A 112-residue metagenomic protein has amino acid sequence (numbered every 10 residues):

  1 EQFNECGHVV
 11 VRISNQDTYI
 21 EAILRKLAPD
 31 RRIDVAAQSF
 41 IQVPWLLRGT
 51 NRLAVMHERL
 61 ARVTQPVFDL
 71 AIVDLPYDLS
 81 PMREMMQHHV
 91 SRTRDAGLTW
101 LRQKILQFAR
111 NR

Functional and structural regions predicted by a protein language model:
E1, E5-A28, E58, R94-R102 (+1 more regions): Secondary-structure junction motif
E1, L70-R112: A late-sequence structural motif
F3, W45-G49, M86: Hydrophobic residues within well-ordered alpha-helices
C6-G7, R31, M82-M85: Short amphipathic alpha-helical segments
V11-I72: Hydrophobic hinge/microswitch elements
